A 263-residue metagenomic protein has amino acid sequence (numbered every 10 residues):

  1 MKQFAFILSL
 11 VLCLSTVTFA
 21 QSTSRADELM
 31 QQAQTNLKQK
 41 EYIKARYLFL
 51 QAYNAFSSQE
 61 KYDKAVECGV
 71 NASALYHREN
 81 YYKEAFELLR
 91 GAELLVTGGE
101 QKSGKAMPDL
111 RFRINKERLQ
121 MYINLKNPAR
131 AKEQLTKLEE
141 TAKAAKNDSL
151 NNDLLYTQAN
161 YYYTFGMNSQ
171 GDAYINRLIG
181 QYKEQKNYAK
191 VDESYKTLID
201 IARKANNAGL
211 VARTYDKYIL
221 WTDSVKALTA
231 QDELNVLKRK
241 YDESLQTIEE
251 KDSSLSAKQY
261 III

Functional and structural regions predicted by a protein language model:
M1-Q32, L37, S253-I263: Bacterial Sec-dependent N-terminal signal peptides
Q31, K64, N71, L110 (+5 more regions): "A position-specific structural signal for the A-helix of alpha-solenoid helical repeats
A55-Y62, L95-P108, A142-D148, K183-Q185: Flexible helix-coil transition and linker loops at the boundaries of alpha-helical arrays
S169-D172, N176-G180, E184-I263: Hydrophobic positions within repeat-based interaction scaffolds
